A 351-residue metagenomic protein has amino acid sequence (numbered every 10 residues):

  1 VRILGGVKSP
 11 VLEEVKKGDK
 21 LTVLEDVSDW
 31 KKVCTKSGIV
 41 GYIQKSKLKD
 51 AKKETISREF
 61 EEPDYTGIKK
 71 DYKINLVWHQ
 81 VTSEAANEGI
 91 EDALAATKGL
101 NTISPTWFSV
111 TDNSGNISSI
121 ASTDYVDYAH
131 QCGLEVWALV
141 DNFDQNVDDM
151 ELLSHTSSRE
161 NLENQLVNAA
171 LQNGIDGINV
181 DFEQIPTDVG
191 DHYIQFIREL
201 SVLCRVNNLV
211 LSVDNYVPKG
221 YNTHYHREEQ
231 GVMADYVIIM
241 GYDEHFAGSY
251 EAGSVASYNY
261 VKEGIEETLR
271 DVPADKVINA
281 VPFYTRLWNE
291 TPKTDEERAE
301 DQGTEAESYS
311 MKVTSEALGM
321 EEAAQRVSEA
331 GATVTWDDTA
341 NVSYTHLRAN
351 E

Functional and structural regions predicted by a protein language model:
I3-K17: SH3/SH3-like (including bacterial SH3b) beta-barrel domains that bind proline-rich motifs or cell-wall ligands
E14-S46: SH3/SH3-like beta-barrel superfamily modules
T35-K69: Boundary regions of SH3-family modules and the immediately adjacent low-complexity/disordered segments in eukaryotic
T55-E160, Q165: Glycan-recognition patch characteristic of GH18 chitinases/ENGases and related GlcNAc/peptidoglycan-binding proteins
N75-V77, I103-P105, V136-A138, I178 (+3 more regions): Hydrophobic faces of well-ordered beta-strands that scaffold small-molecule active sites in alpha/beta enzyme cores
N113, N164, G190-A323: Substrate-binding surface in catalytic domains of secreted glycosidases
E163-H192, G241-D243: Active-site groove signature of glycoside hydrolases
T345-E351: Conserved small/polar residues in nucleotide/adenosyl-binding loops
